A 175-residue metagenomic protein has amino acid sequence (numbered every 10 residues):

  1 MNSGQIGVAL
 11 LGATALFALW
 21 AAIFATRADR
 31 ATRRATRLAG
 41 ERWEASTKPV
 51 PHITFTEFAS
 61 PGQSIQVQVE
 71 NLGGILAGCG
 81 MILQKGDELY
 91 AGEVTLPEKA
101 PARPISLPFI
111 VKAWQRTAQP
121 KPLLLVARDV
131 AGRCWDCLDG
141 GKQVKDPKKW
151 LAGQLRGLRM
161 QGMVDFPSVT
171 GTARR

Functional and structural regions predicted by a protein language model:
M1-I75: Membrane-proximal alpha-helical anchors
S60-Q66, L72-R175: An amphipathic alpha-helical interaction surface
